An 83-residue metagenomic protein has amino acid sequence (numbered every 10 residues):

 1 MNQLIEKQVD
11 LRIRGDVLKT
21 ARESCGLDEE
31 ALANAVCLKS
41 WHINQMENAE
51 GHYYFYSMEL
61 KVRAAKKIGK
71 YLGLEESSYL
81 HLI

Functional and structural regions predicted by a protein language model:
M1-G26: A short, Lys/Arg-rich alpha-helix, primarily the initiator
Q8, S78-I83: Short, charged recognition helix plus adjacent turn of helix-turn-helix-like nucleic-acid-binding domains
L18, E29, A65: Helix-turn-helix DNA-binding elements, focusing on the entry/boundary residues of the two helices that contact DNA
A31-N34: Short alpha-helical "recognition helix" segments of helix-turn-helix
K39-E59: Recognition helix of helix-turn-helix/homeodomain-like DNA-binding domains that insert into the DNA major groove
L60-S77: DNA major-groove recognition helix of helix-turn-helix/homeodomain DNA-binding modules
